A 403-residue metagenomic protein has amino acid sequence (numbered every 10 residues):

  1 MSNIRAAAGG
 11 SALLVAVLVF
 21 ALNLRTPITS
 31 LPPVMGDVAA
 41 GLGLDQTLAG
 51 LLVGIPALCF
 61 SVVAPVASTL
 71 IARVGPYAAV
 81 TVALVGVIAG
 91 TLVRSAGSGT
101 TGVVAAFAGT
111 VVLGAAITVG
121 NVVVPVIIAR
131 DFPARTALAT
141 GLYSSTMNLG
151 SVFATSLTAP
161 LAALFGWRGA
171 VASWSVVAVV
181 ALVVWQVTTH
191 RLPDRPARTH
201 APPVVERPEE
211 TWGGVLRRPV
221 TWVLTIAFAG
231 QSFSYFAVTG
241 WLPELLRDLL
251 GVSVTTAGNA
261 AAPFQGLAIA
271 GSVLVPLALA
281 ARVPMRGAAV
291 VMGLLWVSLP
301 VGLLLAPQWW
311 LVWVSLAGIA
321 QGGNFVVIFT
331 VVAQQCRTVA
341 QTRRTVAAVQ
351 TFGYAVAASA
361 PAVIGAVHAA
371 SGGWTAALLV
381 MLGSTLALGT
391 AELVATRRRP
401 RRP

Functional and structural regions predicted by a protein language model:
S2-A7, L192-L224: Juxtamembrane intracellular "pre-TM" segments in multi-pass secondary transporters
T29, A57-P65, S151-V152, Q265-V273 (+1 more regions): Residue-level signature of mid-helix packing/kink "hotspots" within the transmembrane helices of 12-pass Major
P32, P219-A262, I269: Extracytoplasmic gate region of multi-pass secondary transporters
V62-V103: Conserved MFS/SLC helix-loop-helix module at the cytosolic interface between two early adjacent transmembrane helices
V111-M147: Cytoplasmic helix-loop-helix junction between adjacent transmembrane helices in 12-TM secondary transporters
A134-R135, L142-P193: Helix-loop-helix hairpin linking two adjacent transmembrane segments in secondary transporters
P284-I328: C-terminal transmembrane helical hairpin of 12-TM major facilitator-type secondary transporters
V339-W374, M381: A late C-terminal transmembrane helix in Major Facilitator Superfamily
